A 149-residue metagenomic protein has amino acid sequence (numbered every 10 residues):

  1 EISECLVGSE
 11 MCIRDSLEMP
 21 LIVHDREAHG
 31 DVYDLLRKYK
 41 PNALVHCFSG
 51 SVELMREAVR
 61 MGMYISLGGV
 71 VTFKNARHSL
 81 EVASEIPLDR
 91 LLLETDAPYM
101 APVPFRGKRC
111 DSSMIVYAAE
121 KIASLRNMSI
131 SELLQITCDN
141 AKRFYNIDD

Functional and structural regions predicted by a protein language model:
E1-G8, C12-I13: Single conserved hydrophobic/aromatic residue that forms the stacking wall/gate of nucleotide- or nucleobase-binding
G8, L88, C138: ATP/adenylate-binding site constellation spanning eukaryotic-like Ser/Thr protein kinases, ABC-transporter
S9-E10, D111-I115: Glycine-rich S-adenosyl-L-methionine
E10, V32, A119-I122: Aromatic/hydrophobic pocket-lining residues that form π-stacking "cages" and hydrophobic walls in ligand
I13-L92: Catalytic pocket-lining loop regions of alpha/beta-barrel enzymes, especially the amidohydrolase/enolase/GH5 lineages
K74, C110, M128: Residue-level signal for the nucleotide or nucleotide-sugar donor/cofactor binding architecture
D89-D111: Short acidic/histidine-rich active-site segments
M114-D149: Mid-to-C-terminal alpha-helical segments outside catalytic/metal-binding sites
